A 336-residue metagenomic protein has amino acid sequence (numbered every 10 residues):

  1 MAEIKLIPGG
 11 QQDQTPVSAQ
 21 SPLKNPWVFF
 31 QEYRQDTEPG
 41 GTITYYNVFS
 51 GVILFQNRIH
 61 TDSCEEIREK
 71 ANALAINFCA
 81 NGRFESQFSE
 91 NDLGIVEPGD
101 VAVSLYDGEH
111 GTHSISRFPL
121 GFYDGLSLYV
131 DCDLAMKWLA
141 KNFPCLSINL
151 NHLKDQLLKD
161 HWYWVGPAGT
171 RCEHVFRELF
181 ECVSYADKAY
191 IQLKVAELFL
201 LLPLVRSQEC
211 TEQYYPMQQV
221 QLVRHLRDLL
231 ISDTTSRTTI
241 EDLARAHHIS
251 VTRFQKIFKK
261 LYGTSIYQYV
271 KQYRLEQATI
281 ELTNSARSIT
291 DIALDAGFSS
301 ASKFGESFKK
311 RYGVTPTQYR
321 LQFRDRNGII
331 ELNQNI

Functional and structural regions predicted by a protein language model:
A2-Q31: Short Lys/Arg-enriched alpha/beta "domain-start" segment
F30-L150: N-terminal regulatory/effector-sensing and dimerization cores that precede helix-turn-helix DNA-binding domains
L150-P167, C182-Y190, F199-D228, S232 (+2 more regions): Short, Lys/Arg-enriched, Trp-marked, Pro/Gly-tolerant hinge/linker segments that flank
V175-E178, D187, K194: Amphipathic coiled-coil alpha-helices
I191, H247, A296-G297, F308: Core residues of bacterial helix-turn-helix
R224-D242, K260-S302, L321-I336: Terminal helix-turn-helix DNA-binding modules in bacterial transcription factors
A246, S250-V251, S300: Short coil turns linking two alpha-helices in DNA-binding domains
R253-F254, F258, K303-F304, F308: Short hydrophobic/aromatic patch on the recognition helix
